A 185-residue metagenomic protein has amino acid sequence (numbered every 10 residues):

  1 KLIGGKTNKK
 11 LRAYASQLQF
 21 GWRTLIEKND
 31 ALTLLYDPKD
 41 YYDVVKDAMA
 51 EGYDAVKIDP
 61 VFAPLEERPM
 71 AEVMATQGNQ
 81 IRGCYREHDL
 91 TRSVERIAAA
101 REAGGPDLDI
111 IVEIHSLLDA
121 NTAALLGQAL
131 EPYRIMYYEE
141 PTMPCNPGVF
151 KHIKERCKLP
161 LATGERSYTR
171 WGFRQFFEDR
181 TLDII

Functional and structural regions predicted by a protein language model:
K1-D109, L117, A124, Q128-P132 (+1 more regions): N-terminal capping/lid subdomain adjacent to the active-site entrance of alpha/beta enzymes
K57-D59, C84-L90, I111-S116, R134-P144 (+2 more regions): Catalytic beta/alpha-barrel core
L65, C145-N146: A ubiquitous, low-specificity "background" feature that marks scattered single residues across proteins without
A98, K151, R174: Active-site phosphate/pyrophosphate- and oxyanion-stabilizing loops and adjacent acidic/basic residues in soluble
L118-Q128, G148, Y168-R180: Catalytic cores of alpha/beta
K151, C157-L159: Active-site alpha/beta core segments
R156-C157, R180-T181: Short, structured coil segments at secondary-structure junctions
